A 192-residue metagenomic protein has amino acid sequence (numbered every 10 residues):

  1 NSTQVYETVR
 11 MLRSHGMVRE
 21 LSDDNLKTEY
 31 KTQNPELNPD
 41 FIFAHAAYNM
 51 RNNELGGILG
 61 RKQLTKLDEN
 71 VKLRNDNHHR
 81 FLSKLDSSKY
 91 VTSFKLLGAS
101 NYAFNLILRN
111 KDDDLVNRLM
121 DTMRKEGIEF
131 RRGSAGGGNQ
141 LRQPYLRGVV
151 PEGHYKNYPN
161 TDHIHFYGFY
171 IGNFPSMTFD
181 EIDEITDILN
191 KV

Functional and structural regions predicted by a protein language model:
N1-A103, G137-G138: Active-site region of PLP-dependent enzymes
T8-V9, L115, L119, E181 (+1 more regions): Hydrophobic side chains in well-ordered alpha-helices
H15-T32, R80, R118-F169: Conserved PLP cofactor-binding pocket of PLP-dependent enzymes
K66-D68, E181-V192: C-terminal/domain-terminus segments
K72, D162, D180-D183: A generic "alpha-helical surface" signal
H78-H79, T92, L96-I128: FAD-dependent oxidoreductase catalytic-site/capping-region signature
N101-D112, L141-E152, F166-T178: Conserved PLP-binding active-site segment of the aspartate aminotransferase-like
